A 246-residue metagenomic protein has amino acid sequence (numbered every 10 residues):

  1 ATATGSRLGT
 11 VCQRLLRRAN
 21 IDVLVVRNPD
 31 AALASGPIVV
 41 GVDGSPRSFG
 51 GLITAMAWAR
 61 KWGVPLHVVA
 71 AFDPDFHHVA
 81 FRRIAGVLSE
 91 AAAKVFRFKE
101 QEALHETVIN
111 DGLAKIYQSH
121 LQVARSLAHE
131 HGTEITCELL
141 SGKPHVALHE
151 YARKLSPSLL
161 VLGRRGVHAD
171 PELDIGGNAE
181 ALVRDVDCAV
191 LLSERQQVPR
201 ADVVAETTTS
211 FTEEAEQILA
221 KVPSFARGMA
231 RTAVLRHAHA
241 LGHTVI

Functional and structural regions predicted by a protein language model:
A1, H105-L160: Structural beta-alpha unit
A1-R14, P144, L159-A181, D185: Glycine-rich, Arg-bearing micro-motifs that act as flexible, cationic patches
T10-D30, L182-R200: Short, structured interface segments
N20, G36, S158: Conserved acidic residues
G36-L104, L127-E138, D185, Q196: Small/aliphatic-rich secondary-structure junction motif
V203-V222: Long, charged low-complexity interaction segments
S224-T232, V245-I246: The conserved phosphate-sensing helix
H237-I246: Conserved C-terminal helix/linker of AAA+ ATPases
